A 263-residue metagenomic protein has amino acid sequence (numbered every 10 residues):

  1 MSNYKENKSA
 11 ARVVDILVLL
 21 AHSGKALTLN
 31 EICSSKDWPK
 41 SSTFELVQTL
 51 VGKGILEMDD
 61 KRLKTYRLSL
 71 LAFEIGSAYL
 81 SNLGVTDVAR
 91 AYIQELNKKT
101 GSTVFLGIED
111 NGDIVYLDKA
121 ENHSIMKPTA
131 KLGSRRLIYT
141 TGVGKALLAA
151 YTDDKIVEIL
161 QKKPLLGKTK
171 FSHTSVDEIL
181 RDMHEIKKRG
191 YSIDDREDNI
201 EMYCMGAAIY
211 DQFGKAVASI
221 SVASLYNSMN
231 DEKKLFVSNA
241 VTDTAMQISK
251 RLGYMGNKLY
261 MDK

Functional and structural regions predicted by a protein language model:
M1-N82, D87: N-terminal helix-turn-helix
E6-A10, T65, S69, N82 (+6 more regions): Short, structured helix-loop boundary elements
L19, S35, V88-K99, F105 (+3 more regions): Amphipathic alpha-helical regulatory segments at dimerization interfaces that relay allosteric signals between sensory
A21, G144, L148, T152 (+2 more regions): Short amphipathic alpha-helical signal-transduction/dimerization elements
E74-I125, T152-D153, I179: All-alpha effector-binding/dimerization core of bacterial HTH-type transcriptional repressors
M126-D198: Short, solvent-exposed recognition segments
K155-E158, K163-P164, A245-K263: Cysteine/selenocysteine-centered motifs that mediate thiol-based redox chemistry or coordinate metal-sulfur cofactors
F171-T244, D262-K263: Extended hydrophobic
